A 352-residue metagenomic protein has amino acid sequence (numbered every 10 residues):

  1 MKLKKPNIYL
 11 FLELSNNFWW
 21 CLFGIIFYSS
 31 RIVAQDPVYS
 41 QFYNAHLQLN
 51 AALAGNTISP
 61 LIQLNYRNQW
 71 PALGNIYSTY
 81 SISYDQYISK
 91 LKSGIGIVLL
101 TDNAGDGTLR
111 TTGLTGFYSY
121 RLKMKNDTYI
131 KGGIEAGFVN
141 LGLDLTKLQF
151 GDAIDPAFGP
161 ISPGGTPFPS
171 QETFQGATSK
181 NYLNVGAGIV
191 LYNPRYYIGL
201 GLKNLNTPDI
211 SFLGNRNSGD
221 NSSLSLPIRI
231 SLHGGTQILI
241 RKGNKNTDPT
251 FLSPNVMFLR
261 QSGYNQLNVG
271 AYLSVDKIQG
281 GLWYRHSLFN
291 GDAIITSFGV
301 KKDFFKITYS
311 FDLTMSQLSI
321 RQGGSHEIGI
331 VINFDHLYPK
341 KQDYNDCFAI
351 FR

Functional and structural regions predicted by a protein language model:
M1-S15: N-terminal secretory signal peptides that target proteins for export/translocation
K5-N7, I26, I307: Intrinsically disordered, low-complexity segments enriched in small/polar residues
E13, N17-S29: Bacterial N-terminal signal peptides
S30-A34: Sec/Tat signal peptide C-region and signal peptidase I cleavage site
Q35-R352: Subset of outer-membrane beta-barrel
